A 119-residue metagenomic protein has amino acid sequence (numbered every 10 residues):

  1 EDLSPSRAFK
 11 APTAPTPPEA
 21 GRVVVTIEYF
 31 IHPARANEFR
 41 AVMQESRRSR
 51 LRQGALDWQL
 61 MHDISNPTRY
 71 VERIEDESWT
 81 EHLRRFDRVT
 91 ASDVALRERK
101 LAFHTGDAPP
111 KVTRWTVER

Functional and structural regions predicted by a protein language model:
E1-L3, R48-D57, E75-V112: An amphipathic, aromatic/His-enriched active-site/gating alpha helix that lines ligand/cofactor pockets
E1-V25, N37, A41, A102-R119: Intrinsic disorder in cytosolic terminal tails and internal cytosolic loops of multi-pass membrane transporters
R22-Y29, V71: Active-site-flanking beta-strand signature of metal-NTP-handling nucleotidyl enzymes and homologous cyclase-like
Y29-R35, E75-T80: Structural beta->alpha junctions
F30, A34-E38, R50-G54: ABC-type nucleotide-binding domain
A36-E38, R69, E81-L83: Intrinsically disordered, low-complexity acidic/polar segments
Q44-V71: Short, glycine- and small/hydrophobic-rich beta-strand elements in well-ordered beta-sheets
